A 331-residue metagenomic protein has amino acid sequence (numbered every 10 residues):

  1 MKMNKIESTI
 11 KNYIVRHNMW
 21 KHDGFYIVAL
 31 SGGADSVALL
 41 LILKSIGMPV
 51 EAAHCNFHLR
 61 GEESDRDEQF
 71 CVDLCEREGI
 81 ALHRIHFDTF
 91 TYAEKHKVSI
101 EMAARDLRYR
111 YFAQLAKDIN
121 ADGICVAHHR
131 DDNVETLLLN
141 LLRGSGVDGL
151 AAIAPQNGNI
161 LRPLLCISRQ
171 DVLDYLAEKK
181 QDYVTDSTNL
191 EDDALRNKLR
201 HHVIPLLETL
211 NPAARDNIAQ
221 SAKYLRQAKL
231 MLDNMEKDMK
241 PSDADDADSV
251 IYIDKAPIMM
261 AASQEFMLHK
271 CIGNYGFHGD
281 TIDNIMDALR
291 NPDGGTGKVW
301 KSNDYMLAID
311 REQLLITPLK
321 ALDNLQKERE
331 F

Functional and structural regions predicted by a protein language model:
K2-D35, E51-C55, F87, L107 (+2 more regions): AMP-forming adenylation/ATP pyrophosphatase catalytic core
K2-H202: Core alpha/beta nucleotide-donor-binding catalytic domains of modification enzymes
Y92, L115, L207, C271-I272: Broad structural signal for hydrophobic residues in well-ordered alpha-helices, predominantly aliphatic
T136, H202-P205, M267-K270: Alpha-helical scaffold segments in soluble metabolic enzymes
L142, E208, I272-G276: Hydrophobic/aromatic-lined pockets within catalytic cores
R143, V147, E208-P212, L230: Alpha-helix boundary/capping and short turn/kink residues
N189-R196, R215-R226: Internal, active-site/partner-interface "lid" segment
R200-I218: Conserved anion/nucleotide-ligand pocket segment
